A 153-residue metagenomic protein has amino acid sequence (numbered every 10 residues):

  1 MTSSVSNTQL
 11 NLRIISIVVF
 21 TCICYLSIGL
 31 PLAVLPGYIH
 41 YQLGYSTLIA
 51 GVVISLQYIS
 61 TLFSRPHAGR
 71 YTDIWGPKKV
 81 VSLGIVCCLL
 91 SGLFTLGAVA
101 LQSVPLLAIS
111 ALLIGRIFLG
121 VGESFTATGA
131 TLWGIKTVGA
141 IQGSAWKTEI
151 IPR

Functional and structural regions predicted by a protein language model:
Q9-G37, Y41: Pair of pore-lining "gating" transmembrane helices in MFS-fold secondary transporters
Y38, Q42-L43, I74, W133-V138: Helix-to-coil boundary motifs at intracellular loop junctions of multi-pass secondary transporters
T47-G51: Small-residue hotspots at the loop-to-helix junctions and early N-terminal turns of transmembrane alpha-helices
Y58-P66: Residue-level signature of mid-helix packing/kink "hotspots" within the transmembrane helices of 12-pass Major
V86-P105: C-terminal ends and interior cores of transmembrane alpha-helices in multi-pass membrane transporters/permeases
G115-R153: Cytoplasmic helix-loop-helix junction between adjacent transmembrane helices in 12-TM secondary transporters
